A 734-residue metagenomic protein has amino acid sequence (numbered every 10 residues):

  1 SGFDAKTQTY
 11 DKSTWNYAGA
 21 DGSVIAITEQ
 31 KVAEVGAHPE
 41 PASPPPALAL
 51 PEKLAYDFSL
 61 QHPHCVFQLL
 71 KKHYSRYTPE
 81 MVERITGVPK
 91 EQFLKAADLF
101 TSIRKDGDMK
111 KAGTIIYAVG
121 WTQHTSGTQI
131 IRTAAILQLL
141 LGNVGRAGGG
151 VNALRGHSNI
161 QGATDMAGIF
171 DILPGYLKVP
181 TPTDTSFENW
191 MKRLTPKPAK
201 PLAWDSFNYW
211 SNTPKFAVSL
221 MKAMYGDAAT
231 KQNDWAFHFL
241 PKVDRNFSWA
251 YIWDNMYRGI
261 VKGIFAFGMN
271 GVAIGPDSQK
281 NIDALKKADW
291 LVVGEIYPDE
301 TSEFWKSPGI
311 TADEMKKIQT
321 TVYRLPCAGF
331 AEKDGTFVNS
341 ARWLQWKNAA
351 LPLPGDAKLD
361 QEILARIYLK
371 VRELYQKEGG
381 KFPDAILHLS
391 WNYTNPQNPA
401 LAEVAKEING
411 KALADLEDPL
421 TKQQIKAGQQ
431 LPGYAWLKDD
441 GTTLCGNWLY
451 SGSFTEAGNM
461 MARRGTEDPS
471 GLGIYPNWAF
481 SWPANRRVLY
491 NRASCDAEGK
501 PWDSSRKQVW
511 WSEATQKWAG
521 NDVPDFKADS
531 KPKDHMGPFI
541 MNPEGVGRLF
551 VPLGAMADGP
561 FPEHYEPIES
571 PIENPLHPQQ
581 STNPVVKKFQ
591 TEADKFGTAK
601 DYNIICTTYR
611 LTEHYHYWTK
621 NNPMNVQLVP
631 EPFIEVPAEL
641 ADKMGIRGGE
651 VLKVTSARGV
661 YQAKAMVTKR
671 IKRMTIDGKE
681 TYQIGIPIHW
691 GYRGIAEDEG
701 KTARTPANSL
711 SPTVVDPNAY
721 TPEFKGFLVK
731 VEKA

Functional and structural regions predicted by a protein language model:
S1-G107, P196, L364, K370: Long, well-ordered, tryptophan-enriched scaffold segments
H38-L54, Q61, V66-L69, H73 (+2 more regions): Extended redox/cofactor-interaction regions of prokaryotic respiratory oxidoreductases
L48-L50, K72-T78, M109-Y117, T230-Q232 (+2 more regions): Short acidic (Asp/Glu) and glycine-rich catalytic loops that position anionic groups and cofactors
M81-P89, Y117-T125, L154-S158, G268-A273: Conserved short loop/turn motifs at secondary-structure junctions
D108-T114, G145-L154, K377-I386: Flexible, glycine/charged-enriched surface loops at secondary-structure junctions
T320-Y323, F330-P352, F550, I688: Glycine/threonine-rich phosphate-binding loop and adjacent beta-strand/alpha-helix elements that clamp
G335, R342-T443, N447-L449, F454 (+1 more regions): Long, C-terminal catalytic modules of enzymes
E362-D418, A519-K531, F539-G545, F550-N574 (+2 more regions): Long, contiguous, secondary-structure-rich segments that constitute the structural scaffold of globular domains
